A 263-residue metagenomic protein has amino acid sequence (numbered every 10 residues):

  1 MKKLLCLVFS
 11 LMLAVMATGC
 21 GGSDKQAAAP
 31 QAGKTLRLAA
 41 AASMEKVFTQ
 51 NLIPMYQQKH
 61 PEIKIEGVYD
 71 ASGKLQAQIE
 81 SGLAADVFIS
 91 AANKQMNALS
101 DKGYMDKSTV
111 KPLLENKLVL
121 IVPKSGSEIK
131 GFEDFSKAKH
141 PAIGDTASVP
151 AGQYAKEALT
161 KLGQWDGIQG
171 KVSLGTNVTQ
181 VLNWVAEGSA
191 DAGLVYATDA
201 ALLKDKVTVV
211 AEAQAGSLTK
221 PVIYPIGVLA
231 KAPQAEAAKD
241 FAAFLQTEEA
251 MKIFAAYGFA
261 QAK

Functional and structural regions predicted by a protein language model:
M1-L4: Positively charged n-region of N-terminal signal peptides that target proteins for export
C6-L13: Sec-dependent N-terminal signal peptides
V15-G19: C-terminal motif of bacterial Sec signal peptides marking the signal peptidase cleavage site
C20-M55, K59, G73, A77-E80 (+4 more regions): Exported/periplasmic ABC-transporter solute-binding proteins
H60-I65: A generic structural motif
D86-S90: Periplasmic-binding protein-like
T109-L118: Short, glycine-/small- and polar/acidic-enriched structural segments that line small-molecule recognition paths
